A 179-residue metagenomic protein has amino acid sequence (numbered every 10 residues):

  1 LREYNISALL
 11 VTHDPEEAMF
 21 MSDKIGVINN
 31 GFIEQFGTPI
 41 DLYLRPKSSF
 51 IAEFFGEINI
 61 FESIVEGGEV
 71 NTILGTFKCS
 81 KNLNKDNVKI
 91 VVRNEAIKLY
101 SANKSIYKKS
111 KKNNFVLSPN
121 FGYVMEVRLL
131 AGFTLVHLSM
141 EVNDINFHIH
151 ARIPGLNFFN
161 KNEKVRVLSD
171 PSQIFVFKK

Functional and structural regions predicted by a protein language model:
R2, I6-S7, T12-G75, N103: Internal alpha/beta loop-helix hairpins
I58, E69-K179: Non-catalytic connector elements of ABC transporters
